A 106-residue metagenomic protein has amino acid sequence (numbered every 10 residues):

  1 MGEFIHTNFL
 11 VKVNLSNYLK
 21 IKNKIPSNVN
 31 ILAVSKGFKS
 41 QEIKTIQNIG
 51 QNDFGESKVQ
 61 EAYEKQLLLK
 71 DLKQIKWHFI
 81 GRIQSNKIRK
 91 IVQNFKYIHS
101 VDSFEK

Functional and structural regions predicted by a protein language model:
F4-K106: Conserved alpha/beta-domain cores
